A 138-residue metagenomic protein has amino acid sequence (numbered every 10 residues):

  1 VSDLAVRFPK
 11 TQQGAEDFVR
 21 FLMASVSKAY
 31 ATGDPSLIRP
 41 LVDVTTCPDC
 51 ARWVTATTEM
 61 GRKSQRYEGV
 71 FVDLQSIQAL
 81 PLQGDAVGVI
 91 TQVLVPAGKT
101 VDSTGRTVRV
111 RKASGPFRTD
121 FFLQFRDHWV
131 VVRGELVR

Functional and structural regions predicted by a protein language model:
V1-Y67: Core segments of small alpha/beta cavity-forming domains
D3, A15, M23, E59-R62 (+4 more regions): Sparse, context-dependent recognition of short Cys/His-centered cofactor- or disulfide-binding micro-motifs
F8, F18-F21, F71, F117 (+1 more regions): Phenylalanine-focused residue identity feature
G61-A79: A short, amphipathic edge element
L80-R138: Exposed beta-sheet edge and beta->alpha loop/turn motif
